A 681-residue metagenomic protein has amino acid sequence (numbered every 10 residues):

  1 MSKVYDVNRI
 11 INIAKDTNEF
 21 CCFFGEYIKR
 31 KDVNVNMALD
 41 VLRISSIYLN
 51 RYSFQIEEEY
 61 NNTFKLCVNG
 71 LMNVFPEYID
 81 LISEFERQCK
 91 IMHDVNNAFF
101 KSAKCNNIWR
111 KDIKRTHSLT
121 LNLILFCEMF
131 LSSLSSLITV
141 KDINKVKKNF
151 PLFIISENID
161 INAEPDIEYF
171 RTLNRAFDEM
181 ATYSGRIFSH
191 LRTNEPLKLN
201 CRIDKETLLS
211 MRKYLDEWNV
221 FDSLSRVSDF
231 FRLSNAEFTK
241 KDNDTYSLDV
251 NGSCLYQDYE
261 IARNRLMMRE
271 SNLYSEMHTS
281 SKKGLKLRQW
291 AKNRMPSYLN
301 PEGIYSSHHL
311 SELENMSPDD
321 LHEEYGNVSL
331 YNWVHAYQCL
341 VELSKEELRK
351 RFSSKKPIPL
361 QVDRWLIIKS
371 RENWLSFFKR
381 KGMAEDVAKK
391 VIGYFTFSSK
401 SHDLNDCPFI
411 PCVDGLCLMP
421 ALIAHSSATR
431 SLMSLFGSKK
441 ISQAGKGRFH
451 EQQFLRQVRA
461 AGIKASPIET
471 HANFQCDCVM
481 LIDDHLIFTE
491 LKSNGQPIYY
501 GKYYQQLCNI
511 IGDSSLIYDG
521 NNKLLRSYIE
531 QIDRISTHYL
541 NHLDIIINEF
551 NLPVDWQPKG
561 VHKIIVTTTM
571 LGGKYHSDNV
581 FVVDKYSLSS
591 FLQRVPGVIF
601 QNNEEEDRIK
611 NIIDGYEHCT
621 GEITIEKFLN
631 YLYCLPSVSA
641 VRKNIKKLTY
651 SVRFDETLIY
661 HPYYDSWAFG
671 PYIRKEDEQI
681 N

Functional and structural regions predicted by a protein language model:
M1-R448, Q452-A461, C508-N509, T537-N681: Acidic, metal-dependent phosphodiester-chemistry machinery of nucleic-acid enzymes
F454-F474, C478-L481: A short acidic/basic microdomain associated with nuclease active sites
K464-S466, L486, K563: Hydrophobic anchor at the start of a short beta-strand that flanks the dinucleotide cofactor-binding loop
I468, T489-K492, V566: Generic beta-strand/beta-sheet core signal
N473-Q475, Q496-I498, L571-G573: Flexible loop/turn segments at secondary-structure boundaries
C476, I487, V561: Residue-level detector of short, conserved catalytic/binding motifs and their immediate flanks
M480-Y500: Active-site beta-strand-loop-beta-strand hairpin of nuclease catalytic cores that positions key catalytic residues
N494-H542: Mg2+/Mn2+-dependent nuclease catalytic core
